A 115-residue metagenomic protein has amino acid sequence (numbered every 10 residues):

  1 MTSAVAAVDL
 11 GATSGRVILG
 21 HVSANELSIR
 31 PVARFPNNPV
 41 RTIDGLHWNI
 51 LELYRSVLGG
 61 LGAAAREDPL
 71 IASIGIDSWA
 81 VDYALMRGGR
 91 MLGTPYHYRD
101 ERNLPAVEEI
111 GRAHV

Functional and structural regions predicted by a protein language model:
M1-G93, P105: N-terminal glycine/serine-rich phosphate-binding loop of ATP-dependent small-molecule kinases, especially carbohydrate
Y96: Surface "functional belts" at beta-alpha junctions
D100: Carbohydrate-associated surface elements
L104-G111: Hinge/lid segment of periplasmic solute-binding proteins
A113-V115: Conserved small/polar residues in nucleotide/adenosyl-binding loops
